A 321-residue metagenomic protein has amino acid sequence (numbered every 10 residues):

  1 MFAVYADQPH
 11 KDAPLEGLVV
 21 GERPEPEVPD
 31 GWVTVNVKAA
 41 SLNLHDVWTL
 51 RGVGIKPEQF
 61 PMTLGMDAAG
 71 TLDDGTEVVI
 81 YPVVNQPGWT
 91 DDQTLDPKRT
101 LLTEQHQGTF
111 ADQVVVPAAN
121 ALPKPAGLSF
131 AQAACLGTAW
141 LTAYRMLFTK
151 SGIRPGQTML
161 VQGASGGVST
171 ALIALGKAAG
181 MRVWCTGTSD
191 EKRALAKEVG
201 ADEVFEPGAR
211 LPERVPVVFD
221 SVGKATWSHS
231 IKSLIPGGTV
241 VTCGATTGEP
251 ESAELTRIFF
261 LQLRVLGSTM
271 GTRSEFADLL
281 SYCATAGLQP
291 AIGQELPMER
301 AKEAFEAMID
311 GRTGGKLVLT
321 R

Functional and structural regions predicted by a protein language model:
P24-S41, V53-Q93, L102-Q107, V115 (+1 more regions): Glycine-rich beta-strand-centered segment in the early N-terminal region that forms part of a ligand/cofactor-binding
P82-G163: NAD(P)H dinucleotide-binding glycine-rich loop of Rossmann-like/cofactor-binding domains, especially the beta1-alpha1
T158-V161, K177-T226: Adenosine-nucleotide cofactor-binding segment
G163-A164, A245: NAD(P)H cofactor-binding loop motif with strongest signal on the N-terminal glycine-rich segment
S165, I173: N-terminal Rossmann NAD(P)H-binding glycine-rich loop of SDR-like oxidoreductase domains
K232-L234: Conserved helix-to-beta-strand junction in the class I
P236-C243, S252-I292: Rossmann-fold dehydrogenase core element
R273-R321: C-terminal hydrophobic helical "lid"/dimerization subdomain of Rossmann-like NAD(P)H-dependent oxidoreductases
